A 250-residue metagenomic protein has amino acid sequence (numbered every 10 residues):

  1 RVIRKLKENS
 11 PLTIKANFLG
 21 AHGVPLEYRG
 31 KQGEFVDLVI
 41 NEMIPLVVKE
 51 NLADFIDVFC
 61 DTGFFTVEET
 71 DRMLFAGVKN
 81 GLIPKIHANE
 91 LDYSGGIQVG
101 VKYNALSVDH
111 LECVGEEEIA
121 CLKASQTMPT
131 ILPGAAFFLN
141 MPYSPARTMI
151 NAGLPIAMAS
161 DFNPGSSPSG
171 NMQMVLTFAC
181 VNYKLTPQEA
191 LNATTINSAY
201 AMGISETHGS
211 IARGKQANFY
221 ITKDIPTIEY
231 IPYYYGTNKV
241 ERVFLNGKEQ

Functional and structural regions predicted by a protein language model:
R1-G95: Metal-coordinating catalytic core of metallo-dependent amide/deamination hydrolases
R1-I3, P142-P145, E229: Glycine-rich, charged/polar anion/phosphate-binding loops that engage phosphate groups from diverse ligands
V58, T62, A88, H110-L111 (+2 more regions): Generic detector of well-ordered alpha-helical packing
I83, Y93-T207, T222, Y235 (+1 more regions): Active-site-adjacent C-terminal substructures of enzyme catalytic domains
I196, Q216-Q250: C-terminal cap of metal-dependent C-N hydrolases
